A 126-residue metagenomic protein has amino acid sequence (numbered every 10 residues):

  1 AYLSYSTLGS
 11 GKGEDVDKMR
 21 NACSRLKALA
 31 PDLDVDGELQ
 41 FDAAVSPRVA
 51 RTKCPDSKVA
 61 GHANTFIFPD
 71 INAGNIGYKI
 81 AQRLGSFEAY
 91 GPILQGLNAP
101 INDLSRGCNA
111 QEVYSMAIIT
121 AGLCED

Functional and structural regions predicted by a protein language model:
A1-G37, D42: Glycine-rich phosphate/diphosphate-binding loop of Rossmann-like nucleotide-binding domains
R25-D126: Glycine-rich phosphate/nucleotide-binding loop
